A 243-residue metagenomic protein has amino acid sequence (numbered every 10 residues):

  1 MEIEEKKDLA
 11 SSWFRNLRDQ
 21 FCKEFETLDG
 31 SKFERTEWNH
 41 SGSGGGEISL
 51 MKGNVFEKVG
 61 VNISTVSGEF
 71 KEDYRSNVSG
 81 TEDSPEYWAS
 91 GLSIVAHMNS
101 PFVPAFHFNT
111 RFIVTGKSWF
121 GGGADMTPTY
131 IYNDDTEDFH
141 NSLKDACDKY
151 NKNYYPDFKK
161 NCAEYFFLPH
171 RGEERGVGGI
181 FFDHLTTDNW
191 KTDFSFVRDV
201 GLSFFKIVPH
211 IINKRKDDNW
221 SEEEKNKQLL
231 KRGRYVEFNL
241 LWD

Functional and structural regions predicted by a protein language model:
E2-S79, K191-L241: Gly/Pro-rich turn-and-neighbor structural signature
K6, M98-S100, G116, M126-Y132 (+1 more regions): A generic structural motif
E47-G122: Internal mixed beta-strand/loop scaffold within catalytic domains of large alpha/beta enzymes
E86-W88, S142, A146, Y150 (+1 more regions): A long amphipathic alpha-helix within ATP-dependent nucleotide-binding catalytic cores
W88, W119-T127, E173-K191, Y235-E237: Glycine-rich, often proline-containing surface loops adjacent to acidic residues and nearby aromatics that form
G116-K159: Compact, glycine/acidic-enriched structural inserts
A146-F196, H210-N213: Long, charged, mostly alpha-helical binding arms that flank functional sites
D148, H184, E237-D243: Extended, well-ordered protein cores
